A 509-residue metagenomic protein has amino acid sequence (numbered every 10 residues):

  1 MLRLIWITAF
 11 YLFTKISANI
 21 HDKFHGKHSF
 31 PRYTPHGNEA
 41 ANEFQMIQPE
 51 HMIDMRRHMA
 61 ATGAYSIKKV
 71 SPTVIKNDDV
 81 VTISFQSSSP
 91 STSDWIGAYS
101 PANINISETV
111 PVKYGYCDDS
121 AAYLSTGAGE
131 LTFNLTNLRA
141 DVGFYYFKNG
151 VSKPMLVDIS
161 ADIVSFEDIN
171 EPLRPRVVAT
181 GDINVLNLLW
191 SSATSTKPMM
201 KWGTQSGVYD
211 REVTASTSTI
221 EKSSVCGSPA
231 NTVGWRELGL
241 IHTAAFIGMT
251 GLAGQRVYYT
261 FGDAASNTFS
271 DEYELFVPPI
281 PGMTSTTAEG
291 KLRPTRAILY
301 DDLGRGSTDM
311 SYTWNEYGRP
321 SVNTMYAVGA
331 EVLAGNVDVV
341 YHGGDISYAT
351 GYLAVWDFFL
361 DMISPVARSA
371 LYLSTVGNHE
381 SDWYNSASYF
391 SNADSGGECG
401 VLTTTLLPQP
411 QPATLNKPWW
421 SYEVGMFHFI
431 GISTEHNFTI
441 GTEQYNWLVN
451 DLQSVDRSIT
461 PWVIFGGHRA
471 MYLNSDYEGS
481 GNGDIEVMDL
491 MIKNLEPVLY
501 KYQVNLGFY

Functional and structural regions predicted by a protein language model:
L2, D309-T324, G351-V355, I440-Q444: Phosphate/oxyanion-binding active-site loops and adjacent basic polyanion-contact surfaces
L2, N19-Q86, S91-Y312, A330-A334: Acidic, histidine-bearing metal-coordination/catalytic regions of metal-dependent phosphoesterases
R3-A18: Cleavable N-terminal signal peptides of Sec/SRP-targeted secreted and luminal proteins
K197, L240-F246, A253-M283, Y312 (+4 more regions): Extended active-site neighborhood of metal-dependent phosphoesterases/phosphodiesterases
S285-E289, R293-T308, V339, M426-H436 (+1 more regions): Active-site-proximal beta-strand elements of phosphoester/diester hydrolases
L299-D301, V339-D345, L371-N378, S433 (+2 more regions): Active-site neighborhood of phospho(di)ester-bond hydrolases with catalytic His/Asp-centered motifs
S321-Y384, K501: Core catalytic region of metal-dependent phosphoesterases/phosphodiesterases, especially metallo-beta-lactamase-like
